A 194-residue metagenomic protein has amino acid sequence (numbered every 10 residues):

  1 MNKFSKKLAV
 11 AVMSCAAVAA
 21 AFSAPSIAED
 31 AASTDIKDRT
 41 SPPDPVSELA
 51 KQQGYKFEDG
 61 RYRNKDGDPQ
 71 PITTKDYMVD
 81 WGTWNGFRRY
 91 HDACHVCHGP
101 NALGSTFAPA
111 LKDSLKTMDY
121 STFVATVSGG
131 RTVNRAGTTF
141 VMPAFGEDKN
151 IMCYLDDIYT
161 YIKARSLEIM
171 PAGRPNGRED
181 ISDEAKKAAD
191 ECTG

Functional and structural regions predicted by a protein language model:
N2-V12: Bacterial N-terminal signal peptides that target proteins for export
A16, H95-H98, T193: Secreted/luminal cysteine- and crosslink-motif detector
A17-S26: C-terminal segment of classical bacterial N-terminal signal peptides
E29-T73, D80, H91, G137-G194: Flexible coil segments in periplasmic/lumen-exposed cytochrome c-class electron-transfer proteins
V79-P100, A125-G129: Sequence/structural segment immediately N-terminal to covalent heme-attachment motifs in c-type and related
W81, N85, R89, T106 (+3 more regions): Extracytoplasmic/secreted proteins, especially bacterial periplasmic and envelope-associated proteins
A93-C94, H98, L115, G130-N134 (+1 more regions): Sec/Tat-exported extracytoplasmic proteins
G99-G129, V141-D148: Gly/Gly-Pro-rich "capping" loops immediately C-terminal to redox-active cysteine motifs in periplasmic/lumenal
